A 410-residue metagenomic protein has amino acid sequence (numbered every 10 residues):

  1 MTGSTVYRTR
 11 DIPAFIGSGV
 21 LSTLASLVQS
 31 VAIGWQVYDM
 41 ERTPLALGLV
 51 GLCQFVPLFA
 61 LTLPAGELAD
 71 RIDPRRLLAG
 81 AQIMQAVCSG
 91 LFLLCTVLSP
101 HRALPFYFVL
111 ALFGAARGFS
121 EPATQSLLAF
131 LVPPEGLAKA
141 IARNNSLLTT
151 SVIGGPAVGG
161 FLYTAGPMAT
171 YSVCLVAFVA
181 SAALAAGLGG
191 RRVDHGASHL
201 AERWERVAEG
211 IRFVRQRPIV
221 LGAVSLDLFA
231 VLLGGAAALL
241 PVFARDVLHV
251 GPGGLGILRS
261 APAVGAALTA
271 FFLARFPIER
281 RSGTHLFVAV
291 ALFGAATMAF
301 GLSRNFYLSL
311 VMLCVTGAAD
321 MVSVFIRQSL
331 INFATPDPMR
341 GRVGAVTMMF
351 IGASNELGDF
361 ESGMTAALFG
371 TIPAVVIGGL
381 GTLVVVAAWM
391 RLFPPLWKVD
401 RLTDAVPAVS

Functional and structural regions predicted by a protein language model:
T2-P57, R212-P262: Helix-loop boundary and gating motifs at the non-cytosolic
V20, H101-F119, L228, A296 (+1 more regions): Hydrophobic core of transmembrane alpha-helices in multi-pass small-molecule transporters, especially MFS/SLC-type
S22-T23, Q54, F113, N144-S151 (+4 more regions): Structural signature of transmembrane alpha-helices in multi-pass secondary transporters
I33, F119-V132, V322-T335: Intracellular juxtamembrane helix-capping segments at the cytosolic ends of symmetry-related transmembrane helices
Y38, L128-P133, A138, R245 (+2 more regions): Helix-terminus/helix-capping segments at the ends of transmembrane helices and short amphipathic helices
V50, A60-P64, R71, R75-L77 (+8 more regions): C-terminal transmembrane bundle of multi-pass solute transporters/carriers
A103-L110, G114, G136-H195, G253 (+5 more regions): Hydrophobic alpha-helical transmembrane segments
G136, A186-R212, V399-V406: Flexible cytoplasmic inter-helical loops of multi-pass small-molecule transporters
